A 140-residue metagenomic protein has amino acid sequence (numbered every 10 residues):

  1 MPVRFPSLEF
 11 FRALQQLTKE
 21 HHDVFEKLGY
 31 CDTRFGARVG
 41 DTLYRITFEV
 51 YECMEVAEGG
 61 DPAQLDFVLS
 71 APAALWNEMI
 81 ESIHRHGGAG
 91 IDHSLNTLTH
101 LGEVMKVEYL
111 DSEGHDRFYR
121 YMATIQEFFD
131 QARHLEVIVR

Functional and structural regions predicted by a protein language model:
M1-R140: Feature captures hydrophobic
